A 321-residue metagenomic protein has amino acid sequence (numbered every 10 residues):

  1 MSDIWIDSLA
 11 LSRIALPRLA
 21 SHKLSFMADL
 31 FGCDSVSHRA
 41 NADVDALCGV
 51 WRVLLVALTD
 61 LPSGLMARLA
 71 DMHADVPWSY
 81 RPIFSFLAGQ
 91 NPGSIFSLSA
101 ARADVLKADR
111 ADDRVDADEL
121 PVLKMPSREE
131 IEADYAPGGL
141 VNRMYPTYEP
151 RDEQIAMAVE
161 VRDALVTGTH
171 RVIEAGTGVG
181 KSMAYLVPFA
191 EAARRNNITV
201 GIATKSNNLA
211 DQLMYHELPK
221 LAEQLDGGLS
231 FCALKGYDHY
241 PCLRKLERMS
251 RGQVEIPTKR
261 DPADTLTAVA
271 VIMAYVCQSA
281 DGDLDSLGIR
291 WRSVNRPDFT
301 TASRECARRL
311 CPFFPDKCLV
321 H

Functional and structural regions predicted by a protein language model:
D3-A15: A short, structured active-site edge motif that brings together acidic residues
I14, V159-R162, M183-E191: Contiguous, well-ordered alpha-helical segments that form the cores/surfaces of helical PPI scaffolds
P17-L19, K23-Q90: Acidic, Mg2+-coordinating catalytic module of metal-dependent nucleases/exonucleases that use a two-metal-ion mechanism
V76-I131: Interdomain "pre-motor" coupling segment immediately N-terminal to P-loop NTPase/helicase cores
D112-D118, I131-G139, N197-H321: A substrate-engagement module of RecA-like helicase motors
M125-I173: Conserved pre-motif I regulatory segment
V166-P188: Walker A/P-loop
